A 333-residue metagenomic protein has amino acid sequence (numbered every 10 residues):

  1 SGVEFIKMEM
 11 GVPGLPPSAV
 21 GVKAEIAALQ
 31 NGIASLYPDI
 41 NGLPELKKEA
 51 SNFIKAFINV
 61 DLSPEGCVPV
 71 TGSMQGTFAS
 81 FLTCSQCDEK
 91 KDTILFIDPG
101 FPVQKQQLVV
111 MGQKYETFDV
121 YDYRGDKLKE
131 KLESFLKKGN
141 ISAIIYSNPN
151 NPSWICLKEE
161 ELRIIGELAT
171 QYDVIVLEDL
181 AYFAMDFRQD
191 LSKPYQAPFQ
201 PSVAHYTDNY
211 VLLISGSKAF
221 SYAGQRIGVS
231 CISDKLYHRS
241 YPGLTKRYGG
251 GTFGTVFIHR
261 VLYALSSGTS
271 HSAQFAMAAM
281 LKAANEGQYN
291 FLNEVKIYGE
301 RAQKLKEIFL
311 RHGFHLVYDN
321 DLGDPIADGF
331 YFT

Functional and structural regions predicted by a protein language model:
S1-P38, V174, Y263, S270: N-terminal "arm"/small-domain region of PLP-dependent enzymes with the aminotransferase-like
M8, E25, A50, C67 (+9 more regions): Generic structural signal for small/hydrophobic residues in well-ordered secondary structure, especially within
G14-A19, P152-I155, A184-D186, A219-G224 (+2 more regions): Short catalytic/ligand-binding loop motif for oxyanion handling, primarily in non-cytosolic enzymes, centered on
S18-V22, Q106-V109, F187-L191, A223-R226 (+1 more regions): Short aromatic-enriched loop/helix-cap "lid" or pocket-rim segments at secondary-structure transitions that line
Q30-Y172, L177, F183-Y206, V211: Conserved core of the PLP fold type I
Q200-T255: Active-site PLP attachment segment
R226, S230, G251-I297, L305: Structural motif of enzymes handling amino- and sulfur-group chemistry
H271-Q274, A278, F291-L310, L316-T333: Conserved glycine-rich beta-strand-loop-beta hairpin in the small C-terminal domain of fold type I
